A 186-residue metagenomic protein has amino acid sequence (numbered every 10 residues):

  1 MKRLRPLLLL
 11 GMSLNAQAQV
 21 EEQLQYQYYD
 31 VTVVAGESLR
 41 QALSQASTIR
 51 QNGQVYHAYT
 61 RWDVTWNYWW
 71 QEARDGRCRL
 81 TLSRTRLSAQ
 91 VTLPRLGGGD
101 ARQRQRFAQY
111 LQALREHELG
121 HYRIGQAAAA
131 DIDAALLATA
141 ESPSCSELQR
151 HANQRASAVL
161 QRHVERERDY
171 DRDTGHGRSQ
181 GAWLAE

Functional and structural regions predicted by a protein language model:
K2-L9: Sec-dependent signal peptide recognition, specifically the positively charged N-region followed immediately by
L9-A18: Hydrophobic h-region of N-terminal signal peptides that target proteins for export in Gram-negative bacteria
V20-A101, A140-E186: Metalloprotease/metallohydrolase-associated module, dominated by Zn2+-dependent proteases
Q109-L111: Mature extracytoplasmic/lumenal regions of exported proteins
A113-G125: Active-site recognition of the HExxH zinc-binding catalytic motif
Q126-L136: Membrane-interfacial alpha-helical segments at the cytosolic side of multi-pass membrane proteins
